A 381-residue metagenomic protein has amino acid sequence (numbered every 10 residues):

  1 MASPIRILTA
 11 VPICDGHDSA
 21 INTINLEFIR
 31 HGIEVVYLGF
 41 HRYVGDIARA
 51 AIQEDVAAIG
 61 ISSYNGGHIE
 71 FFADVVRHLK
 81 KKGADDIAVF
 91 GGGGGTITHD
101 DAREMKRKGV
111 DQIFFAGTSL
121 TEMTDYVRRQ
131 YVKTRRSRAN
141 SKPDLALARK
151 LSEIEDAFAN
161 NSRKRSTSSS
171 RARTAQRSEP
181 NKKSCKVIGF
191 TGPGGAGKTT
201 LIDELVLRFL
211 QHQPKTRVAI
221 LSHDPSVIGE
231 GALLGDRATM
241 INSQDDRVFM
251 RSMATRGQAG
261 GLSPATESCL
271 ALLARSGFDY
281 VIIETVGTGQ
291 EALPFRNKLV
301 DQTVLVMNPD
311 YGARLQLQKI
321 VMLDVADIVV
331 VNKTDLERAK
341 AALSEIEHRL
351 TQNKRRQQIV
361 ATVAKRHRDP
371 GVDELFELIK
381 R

Functional and structural regions predicted by a protein language model:
C14, I21-D125: Cofactor-cradling patches in redox/metallo enzymes
D15, P193-A196: ATP-binding Walker
V35-G39, S62-Y64, N242-P264, D310-Y311 (+1 more regions): Flexible beta-alpha connector loops of hexameric P-loop NTPases
G66, D279-Y280, T285-Q290, L299-Q316 (+2 more regions): Conserved Switch II/interswitch segment of TRAFAC-class P-loop GTPases
K106-T124, I320, D324-K380: Canonical P-loop GTPase G-domain recognition
T121-V187: Extreme N-terminal, non-catalytic leader segments that precede Walker-type/kinase nucleotide-binding cores
S152-N161, R177-C185, A196, L205-E291 (+2 more regions): Nucleotide-state-sensitive switch-loop elements of NTP-binding domains
L201: Hydrophobic positions on the alpha1 helix immediately C-terminal to the Walker A/P-loop
